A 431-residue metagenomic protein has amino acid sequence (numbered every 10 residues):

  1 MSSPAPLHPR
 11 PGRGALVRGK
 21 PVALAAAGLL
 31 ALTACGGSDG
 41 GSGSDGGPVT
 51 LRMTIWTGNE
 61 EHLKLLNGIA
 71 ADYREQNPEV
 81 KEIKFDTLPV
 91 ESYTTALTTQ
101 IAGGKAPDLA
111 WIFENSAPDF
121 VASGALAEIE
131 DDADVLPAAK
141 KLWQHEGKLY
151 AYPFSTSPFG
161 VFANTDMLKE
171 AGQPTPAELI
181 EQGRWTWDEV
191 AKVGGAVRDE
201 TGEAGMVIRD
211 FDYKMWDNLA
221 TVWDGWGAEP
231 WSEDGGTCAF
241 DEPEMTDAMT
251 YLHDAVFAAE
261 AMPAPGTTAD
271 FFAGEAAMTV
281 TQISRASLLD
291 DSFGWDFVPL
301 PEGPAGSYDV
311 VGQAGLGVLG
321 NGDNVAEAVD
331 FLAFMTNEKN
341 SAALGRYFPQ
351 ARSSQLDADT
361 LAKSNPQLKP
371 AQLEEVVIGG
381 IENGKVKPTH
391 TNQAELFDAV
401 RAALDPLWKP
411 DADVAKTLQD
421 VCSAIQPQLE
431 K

Functional and structural regions predicted by a protein language model:
S2-A117, P304, D323-E327, K339 (+4 more regions): Conserved N-terminal structural module of periplasmic/extracytoplasmic solute-binding proteins
D86-A96, N115, G183-E189, A261-A273 (+1 more regions): Short helix-initiation/N-cap motifs at beta->coil->alpha
I112-G160, D188-E189, V298, S364-Q367 (+1 more regions): Hinge/lid segment of periplasmic solute-binding proteins
A127-V135, E178-Q182, G205-I208, A228-D247 (+2 more regions): Short, solvent-exposed loop/beta-turn-alpha elements that line the ligand-binding surface or hinge of extracytoplasmic
Y150-F154, F159, T186-T237, A276: Extracytoplasmic/periplasmic solute-binding protein
G160, G294-G317: Periplasmic-binding protein-like
G194, E233-A264: Glycine-centered hinge/linker elements that transmit conformational signals in sensory and ligand-binding systems
A269, S287, L316-A394, E430: Mature extracytoplasmic/periplasmic domains
